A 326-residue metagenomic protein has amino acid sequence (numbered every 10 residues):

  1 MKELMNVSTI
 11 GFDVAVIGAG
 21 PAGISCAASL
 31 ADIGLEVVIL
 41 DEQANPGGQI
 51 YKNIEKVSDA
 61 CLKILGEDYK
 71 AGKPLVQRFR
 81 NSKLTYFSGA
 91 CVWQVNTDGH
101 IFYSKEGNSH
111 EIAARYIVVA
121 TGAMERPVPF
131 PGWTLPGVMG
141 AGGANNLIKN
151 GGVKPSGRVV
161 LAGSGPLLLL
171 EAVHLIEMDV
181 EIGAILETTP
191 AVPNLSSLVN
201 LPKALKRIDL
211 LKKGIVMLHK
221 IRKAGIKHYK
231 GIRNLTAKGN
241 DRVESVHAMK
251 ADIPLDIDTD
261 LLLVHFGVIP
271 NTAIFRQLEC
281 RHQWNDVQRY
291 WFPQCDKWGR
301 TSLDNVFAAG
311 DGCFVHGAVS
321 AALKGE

Functional and structural regions predicted by a protein language model:
K2-E326: Residues forming the flavin
